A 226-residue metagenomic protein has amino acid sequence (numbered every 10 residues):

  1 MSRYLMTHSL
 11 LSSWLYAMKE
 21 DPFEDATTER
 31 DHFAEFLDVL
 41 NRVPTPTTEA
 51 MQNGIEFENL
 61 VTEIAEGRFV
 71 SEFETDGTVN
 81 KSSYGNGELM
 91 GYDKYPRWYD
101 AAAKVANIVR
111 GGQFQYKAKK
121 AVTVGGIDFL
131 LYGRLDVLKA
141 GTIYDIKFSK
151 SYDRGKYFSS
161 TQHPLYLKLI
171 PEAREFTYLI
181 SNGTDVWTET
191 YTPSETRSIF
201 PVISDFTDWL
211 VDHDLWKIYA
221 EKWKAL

Functional and structural regions predicted by a protein language model:
M1-R134, A220-L226: Metal-dependent nuclease catalytic cores that hydrolyze phosphodiester bonds in DNA/RNA, characterized by
G111-L215: Mg2+/Mn2+-dependent nuclease catalytic core
